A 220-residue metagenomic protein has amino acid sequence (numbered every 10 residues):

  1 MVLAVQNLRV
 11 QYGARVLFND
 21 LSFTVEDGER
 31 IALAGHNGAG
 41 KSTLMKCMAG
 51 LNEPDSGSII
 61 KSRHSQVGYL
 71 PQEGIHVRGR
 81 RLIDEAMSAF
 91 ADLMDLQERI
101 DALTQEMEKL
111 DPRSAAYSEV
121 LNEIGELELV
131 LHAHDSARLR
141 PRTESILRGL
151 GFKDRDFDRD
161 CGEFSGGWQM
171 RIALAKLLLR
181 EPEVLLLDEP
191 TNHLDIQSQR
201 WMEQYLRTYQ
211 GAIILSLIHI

Functional and structural regions predicted by a protein language model:
M1-I218: ABC ATP-binding cassette signature C-motif
